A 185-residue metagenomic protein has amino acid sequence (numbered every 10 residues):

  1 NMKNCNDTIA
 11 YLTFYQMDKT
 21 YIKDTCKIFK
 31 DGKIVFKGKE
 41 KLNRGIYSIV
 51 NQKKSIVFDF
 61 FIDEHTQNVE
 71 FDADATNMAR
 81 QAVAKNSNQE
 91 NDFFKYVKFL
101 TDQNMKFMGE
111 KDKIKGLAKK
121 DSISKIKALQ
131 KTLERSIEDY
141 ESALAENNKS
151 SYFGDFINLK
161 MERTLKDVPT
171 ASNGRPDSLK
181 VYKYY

Functional and structural regions predicted by a protein language model:
N1-K149, F156-K160, T164-Y185: A non-transmembrane, solvent-exposed segment enriched in polar/low-complexity residues
